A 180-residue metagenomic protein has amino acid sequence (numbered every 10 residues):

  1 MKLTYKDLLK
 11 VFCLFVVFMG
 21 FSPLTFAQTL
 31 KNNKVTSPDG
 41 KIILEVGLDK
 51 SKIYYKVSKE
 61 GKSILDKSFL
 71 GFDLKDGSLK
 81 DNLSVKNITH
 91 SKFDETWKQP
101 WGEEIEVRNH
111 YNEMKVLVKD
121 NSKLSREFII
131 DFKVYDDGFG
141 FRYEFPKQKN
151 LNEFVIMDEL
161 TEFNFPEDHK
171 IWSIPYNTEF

Functional and structural regions predicted by a protein language model:
M1-K31: Bacterial Sec-dependent N-terminal signal peptides
N32-F180: N-terminal accessory beta-strand-rich subdomains and adjacent acidic, glycine-rich linkers that precede catalytic cores
